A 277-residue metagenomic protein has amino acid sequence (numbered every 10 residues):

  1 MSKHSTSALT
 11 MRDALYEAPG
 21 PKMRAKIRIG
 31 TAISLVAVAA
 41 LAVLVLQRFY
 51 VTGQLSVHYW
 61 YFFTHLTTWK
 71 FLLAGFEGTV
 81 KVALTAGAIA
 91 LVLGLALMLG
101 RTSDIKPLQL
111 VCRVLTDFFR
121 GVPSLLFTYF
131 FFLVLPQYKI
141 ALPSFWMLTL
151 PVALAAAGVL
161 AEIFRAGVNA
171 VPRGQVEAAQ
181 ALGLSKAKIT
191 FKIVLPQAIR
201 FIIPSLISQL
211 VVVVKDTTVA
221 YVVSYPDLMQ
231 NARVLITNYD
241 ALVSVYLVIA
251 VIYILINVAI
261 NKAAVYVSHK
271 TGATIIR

Functional and structural regions predicted by a protein language model:
S2-R277: Transmembrane alpha-helices and adjacent helix-loop boundaries
